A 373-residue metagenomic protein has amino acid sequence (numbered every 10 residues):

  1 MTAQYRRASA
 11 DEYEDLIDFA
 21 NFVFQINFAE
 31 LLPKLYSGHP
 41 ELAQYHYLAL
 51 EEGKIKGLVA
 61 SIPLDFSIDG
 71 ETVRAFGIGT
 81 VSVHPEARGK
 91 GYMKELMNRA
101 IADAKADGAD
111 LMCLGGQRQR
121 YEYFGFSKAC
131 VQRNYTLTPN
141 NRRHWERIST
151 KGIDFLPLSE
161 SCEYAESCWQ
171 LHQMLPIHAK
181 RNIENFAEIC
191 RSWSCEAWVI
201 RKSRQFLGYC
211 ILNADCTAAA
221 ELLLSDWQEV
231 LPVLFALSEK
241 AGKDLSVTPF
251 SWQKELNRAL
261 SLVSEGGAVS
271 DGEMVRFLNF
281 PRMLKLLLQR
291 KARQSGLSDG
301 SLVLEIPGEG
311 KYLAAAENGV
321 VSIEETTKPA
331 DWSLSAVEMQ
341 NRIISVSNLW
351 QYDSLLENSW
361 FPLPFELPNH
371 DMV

Functional and structural regions predicted by a protein language model:
M1-P63, G70-G77, R143-I183, D215-A218: Short amphipathic alpha-helix that is part of the acyltransferase structural core
V73-P85, C216-W227: Conserved acetyl-CoA binding element of GNAT-fold acetyltransferases
A87-R99, A109, E229-A236: Conserved acetyl-CoA pyrophosphate-binding loop and the N-cap/start of the following alpha-helix in GNAT-like
M97, A102-G116, A241-W252: Conserved GNAT acetyl-CoA-binding A-motif
Y121-E122, F126-S127: Conserved active-site tyrosine of GNAT-family acetyltransferases
S127-W145, Q228, F235-V373: Active-site/acyl-donor-binding loops of N-acyltransferases
Q132-E239, F280-G296: Amide-forming acyltransferase catalytic core, primarily the GNAT-like/NAT-type and related acyltransferase folds
